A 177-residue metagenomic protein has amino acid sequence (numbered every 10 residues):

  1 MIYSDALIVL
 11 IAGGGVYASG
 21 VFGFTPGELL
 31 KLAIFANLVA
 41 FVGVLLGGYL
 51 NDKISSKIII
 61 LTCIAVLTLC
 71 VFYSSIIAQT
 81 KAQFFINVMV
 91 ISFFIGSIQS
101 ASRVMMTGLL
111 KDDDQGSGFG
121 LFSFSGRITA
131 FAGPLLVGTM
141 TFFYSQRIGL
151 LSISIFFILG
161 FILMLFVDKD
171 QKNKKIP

Functional and structural regions predicted by a protein language model:
A12-E28: Short amphipathic helix-loop junctions that connect adjacent transmembrane helices in Major Facilitator Superfamily/SLC
P26-G27, D112-F122: Loop-to-transmembrane helix entry/capping segments in MFS-fold secondary transporters and related SLC/MFSD carriers
G43-S56, T141: Helix-to-loop junctions at the C-terminal end of transmembrane segments in multipass secondary transporters
I58-Y73: Structural signature of the two symmetry-related core transmembrane helices
S75-N87: Helix-loop junctions at membrane interfaces in 12-TM secondary transporters
S97-L110: Intracellular juxtamembrane helix-capping segments at the cytosolic ends of symmetry-related transmembrane helices
T139-F157: A membrane-interface helix-boundary motif in multi-pass transporters
L151-P177: Multi-pass alpha-helical transporter architecture, strongest for 12-TM Major Facilitator/SLC carriers used
